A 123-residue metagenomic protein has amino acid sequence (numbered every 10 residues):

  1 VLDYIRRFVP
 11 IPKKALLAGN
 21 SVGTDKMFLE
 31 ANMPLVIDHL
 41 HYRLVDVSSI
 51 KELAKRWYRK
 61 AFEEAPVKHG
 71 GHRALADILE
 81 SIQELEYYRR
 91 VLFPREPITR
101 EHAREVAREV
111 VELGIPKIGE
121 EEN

Functional and structural regions predicted by a protein language model:
V1-N123: Metal-dependent phosphoesterase core characteristic of DEDDh/y 3'-5' exonuclease domains
